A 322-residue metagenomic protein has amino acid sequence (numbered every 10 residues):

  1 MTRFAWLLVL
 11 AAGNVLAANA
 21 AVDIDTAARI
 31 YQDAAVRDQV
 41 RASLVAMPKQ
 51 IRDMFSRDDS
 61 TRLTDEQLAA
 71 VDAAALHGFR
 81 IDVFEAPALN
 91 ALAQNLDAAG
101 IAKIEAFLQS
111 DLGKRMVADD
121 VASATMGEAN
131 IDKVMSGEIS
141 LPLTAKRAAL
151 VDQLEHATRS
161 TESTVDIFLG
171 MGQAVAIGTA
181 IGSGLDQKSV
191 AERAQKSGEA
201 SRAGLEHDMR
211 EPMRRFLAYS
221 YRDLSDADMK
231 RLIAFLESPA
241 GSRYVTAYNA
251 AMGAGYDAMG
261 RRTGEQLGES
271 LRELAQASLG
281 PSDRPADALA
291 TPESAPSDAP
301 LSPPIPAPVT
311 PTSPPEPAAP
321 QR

Functional and structural regions predicted by a protein language model:
A5-N14: Bacterial N-terminal signal peptides
A17-D25, Q187, A194-K196, G268-R322: Compositionally biased, proline/threonine/alanine/serine-rich low-complexity intrinsically disordered stretches
N19-R57, S140-Q173: Immediate post-signal-peptide N-terminus of mature secreted/exported proteins
T26-A27, S43, M47, V71 (+16 more regions): Stable alpha-helical elements in mature extracytoplasmic
R41-R80: N-terminal, post-signal-peptide region of Sec/Tat-exported proteins
A74, G78-V165: Acidic/His-rich structured neighborhood in mature extracellular/periplasmic domains
A124-R222: Extended amphipathic alpha-helical interaction segments
Y219-D287, P292, P320-R322: C-terminal soluble interaction/assembly domains
